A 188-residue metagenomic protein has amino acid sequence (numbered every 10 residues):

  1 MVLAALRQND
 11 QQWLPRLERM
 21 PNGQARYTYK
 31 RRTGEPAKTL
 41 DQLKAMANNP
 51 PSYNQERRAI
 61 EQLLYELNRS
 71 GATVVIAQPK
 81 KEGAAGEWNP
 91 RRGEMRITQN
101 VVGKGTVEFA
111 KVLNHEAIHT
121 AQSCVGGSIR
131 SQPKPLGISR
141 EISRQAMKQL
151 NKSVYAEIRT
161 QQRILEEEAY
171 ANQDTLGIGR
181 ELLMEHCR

Functional and structural regions predicted by a protein language model:
V2-A5, N9-G93, V102-K104: Auxiliary, metal-adjacent structural segments of Zn-dependent hydrolase domains
N49-S52, T106-F109, I158-Q161, L165: Residue-level preference for long, well-ordered alpha-helices that form the structural scaffold of enzyme catalytic
R58, Q62, E108, V112 (+3 more regions): Extracytoplasmic/secreted proteins, especially bacterial periplasmic and envelope-associated proteins
S70, S131-R188: Metalloprotease/metallohydrolase-associated module, dominated by Zn2+-dependent proteases
A77-A85, G93-E94, Q132-Q145: Acidic helix-start/capping segments at beta-turn-to-alpha-helix junctions
E82, N100, C124, H186-R188: Functionally engaged cysteine thiol sites
R96-L113: Short pre-active-site segment immediately N-terminal to the catalytic Zn-binding motif
A117-K134: Catalytic Zn2+-binding segment of zinc metalloproteases
